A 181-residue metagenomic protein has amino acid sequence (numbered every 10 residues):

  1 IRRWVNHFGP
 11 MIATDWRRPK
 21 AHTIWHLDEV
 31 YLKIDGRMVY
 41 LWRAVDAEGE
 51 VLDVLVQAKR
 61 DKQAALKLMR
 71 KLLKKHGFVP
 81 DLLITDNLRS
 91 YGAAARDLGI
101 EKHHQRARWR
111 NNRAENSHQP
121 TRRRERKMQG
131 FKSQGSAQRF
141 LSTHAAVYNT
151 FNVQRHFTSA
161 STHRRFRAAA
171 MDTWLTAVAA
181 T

Functional and structural regions predicted by a protein language model:
I1, D28, A44, G49 (+6 more regions): Mobile genetic element proteins and their domesticated derivatives, centered on retroelements and DNA transposons
R2-T23: Short, basic alpha-helical nucleic acid-contact segments in DNA-binding proteins and DNA transaction factors
R3-H7, V54-G77: Active-site beta-loop-alpha junctions of metal-dependent nucleic acid enzymes, especially the RNase H-like/DDE
A21-I34: Two-metal-ion RNase H-like nuclease active-site motif
D35-V51, D61, M69: Short conserved beta-strand segments at catalytic cores or DNA/RNA-binding microdomains of nucleic-acid binding
P80-Y91, R108: Acidic/histidine-rich, metal-coordinating catalytic segments
A107-R124, K132, A137: RNase H-like two-metal-ion nuclease catalytic core shared by retroviral integrases and related mobile-element nucleases
K127, Q138-T181: C-terminal domain-tail junction helix/linker
